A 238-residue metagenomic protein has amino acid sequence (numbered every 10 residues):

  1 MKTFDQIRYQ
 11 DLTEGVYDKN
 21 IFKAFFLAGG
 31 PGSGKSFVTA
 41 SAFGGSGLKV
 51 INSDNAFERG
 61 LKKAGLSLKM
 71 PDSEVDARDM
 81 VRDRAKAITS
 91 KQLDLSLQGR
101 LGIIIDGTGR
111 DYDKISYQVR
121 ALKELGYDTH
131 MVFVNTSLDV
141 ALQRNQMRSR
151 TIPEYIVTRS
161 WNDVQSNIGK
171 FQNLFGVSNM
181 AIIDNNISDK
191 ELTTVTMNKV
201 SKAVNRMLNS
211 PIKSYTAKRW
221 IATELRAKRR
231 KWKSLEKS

Functional and structural regions predicted by a protein language model:
R8-D18: Pre-Walker A adenine-sensing motif
A24-F26: Short hydrophobic/aromatic beta-strand immediately N-terminal to the Walker A/P-loop
G30-P31: The conserved Walker
G34: Conserved glycine(s) of the Walker
F37-L101, D113: Conserved substrate/cofactor phosphate-moiety recognition/catalytic segment in nucleotide-dependent phosphotransferases
N55-E58, R110-D111, T136-V140, I187-K190: Conserved nucleotide-binding/hydrolysis micro-motifs of P-loop NTPases
R110, K123-R144: Conserved phosphate-donor/acceptor-positioning beta-strand/loop module used by diverse small-molecule
L138-S238: Conserved GTP-binding G-domain of TRAFAC-class P-loop NTPases and closely related GTPase folds
